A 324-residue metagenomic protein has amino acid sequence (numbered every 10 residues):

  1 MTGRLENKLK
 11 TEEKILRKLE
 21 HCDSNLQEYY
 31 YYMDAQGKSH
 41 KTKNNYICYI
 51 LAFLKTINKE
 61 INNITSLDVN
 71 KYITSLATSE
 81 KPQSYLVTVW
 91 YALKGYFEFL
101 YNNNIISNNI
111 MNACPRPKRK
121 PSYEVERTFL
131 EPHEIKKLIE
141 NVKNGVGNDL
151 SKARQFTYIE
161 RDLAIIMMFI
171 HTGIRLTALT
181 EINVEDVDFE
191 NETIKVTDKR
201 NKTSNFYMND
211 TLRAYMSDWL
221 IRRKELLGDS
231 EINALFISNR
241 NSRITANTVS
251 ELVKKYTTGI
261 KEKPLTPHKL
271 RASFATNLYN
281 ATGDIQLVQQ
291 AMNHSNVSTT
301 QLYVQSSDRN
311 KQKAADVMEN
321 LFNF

Functional and structural regions predicted by a protein language model:
M1-F324: Conserved catalytic core of the tyrosine transesterase superfamily
